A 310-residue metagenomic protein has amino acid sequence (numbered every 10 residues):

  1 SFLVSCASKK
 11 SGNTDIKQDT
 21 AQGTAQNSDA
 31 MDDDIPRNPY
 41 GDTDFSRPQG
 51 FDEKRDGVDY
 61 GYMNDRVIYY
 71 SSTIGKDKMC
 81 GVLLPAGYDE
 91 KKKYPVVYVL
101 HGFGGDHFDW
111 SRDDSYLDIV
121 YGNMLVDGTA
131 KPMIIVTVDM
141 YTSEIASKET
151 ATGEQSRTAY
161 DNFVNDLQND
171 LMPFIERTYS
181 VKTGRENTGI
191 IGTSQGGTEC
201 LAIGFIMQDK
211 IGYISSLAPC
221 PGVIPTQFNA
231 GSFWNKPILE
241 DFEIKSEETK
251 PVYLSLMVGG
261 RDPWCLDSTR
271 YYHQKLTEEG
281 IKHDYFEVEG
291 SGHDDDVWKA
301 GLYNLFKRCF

Functional and structural regions predicted by a protein language model:
V4-S5: C-terminal motif of bacterial Sec signal peptides marking the signal peptidase cleavage site
S8: Short, conserved catalytic or interaction motifs in soluble domains
N13-F310: Non-catalytic cap/lid and distal C-terminal segments of serine-dependent acyl enzymes
